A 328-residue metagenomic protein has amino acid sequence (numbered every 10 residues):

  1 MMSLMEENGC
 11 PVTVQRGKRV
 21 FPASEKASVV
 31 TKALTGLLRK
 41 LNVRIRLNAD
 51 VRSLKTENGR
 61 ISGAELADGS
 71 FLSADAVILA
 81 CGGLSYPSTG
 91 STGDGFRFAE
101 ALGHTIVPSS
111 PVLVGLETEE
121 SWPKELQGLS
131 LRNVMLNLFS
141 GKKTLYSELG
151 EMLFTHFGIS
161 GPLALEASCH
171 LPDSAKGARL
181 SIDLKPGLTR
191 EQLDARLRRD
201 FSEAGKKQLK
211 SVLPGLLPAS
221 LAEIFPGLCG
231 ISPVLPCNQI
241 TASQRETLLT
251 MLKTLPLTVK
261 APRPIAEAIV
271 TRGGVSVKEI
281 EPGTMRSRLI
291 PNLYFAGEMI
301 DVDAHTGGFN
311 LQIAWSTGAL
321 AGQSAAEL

Functional and structural regions predicted by a protein language model:
M1-A76, A222: Feature captures the FAD/FMN-dependent oxidoreductase FAD-binding
A23-A27, R39, V112-E120, P262-E279: Flavin (FAD/FMN) cofactor-binding core of flavoprotein oxidoreductases
R46-N48, S53, E223-D303: A glycine-rich dinucleotide-binding beta-alpha-beta segment and adjacent secondary-structure elements that constitute
V51, A64, F71-S88, A99-E100 (+3 more regions): Short hydrophobic core segments
A76-W122: Glycine-rich loop(s) and the adjacent beta-strand/alpha-helix scaffold that form part
Y86-P87, G115, S160-P162, V270 (+1 more regions): Glycine-rich phosphate/pyrophosphate-binding beta-alpha loops
G95-L102, Q312-L328: An active-site-proximal "capping" alpha-helix that borders the catalytic cofactor pocket
T105-S110, G115-Q239: An anion/pyrophosphate-binding glycine-rich loop and adjacent beta-alpha core in soluble alpha-beta enzymes
